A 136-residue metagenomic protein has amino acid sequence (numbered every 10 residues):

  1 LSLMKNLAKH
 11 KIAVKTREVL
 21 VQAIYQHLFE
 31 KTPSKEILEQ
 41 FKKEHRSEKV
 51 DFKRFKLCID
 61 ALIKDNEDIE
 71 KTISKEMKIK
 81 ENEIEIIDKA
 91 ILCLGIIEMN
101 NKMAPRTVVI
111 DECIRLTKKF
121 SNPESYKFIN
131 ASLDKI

Functional and structural regions predicted by a protein language model:
L1-K119, P123-I136: N-terminal interaction/assembly modules
